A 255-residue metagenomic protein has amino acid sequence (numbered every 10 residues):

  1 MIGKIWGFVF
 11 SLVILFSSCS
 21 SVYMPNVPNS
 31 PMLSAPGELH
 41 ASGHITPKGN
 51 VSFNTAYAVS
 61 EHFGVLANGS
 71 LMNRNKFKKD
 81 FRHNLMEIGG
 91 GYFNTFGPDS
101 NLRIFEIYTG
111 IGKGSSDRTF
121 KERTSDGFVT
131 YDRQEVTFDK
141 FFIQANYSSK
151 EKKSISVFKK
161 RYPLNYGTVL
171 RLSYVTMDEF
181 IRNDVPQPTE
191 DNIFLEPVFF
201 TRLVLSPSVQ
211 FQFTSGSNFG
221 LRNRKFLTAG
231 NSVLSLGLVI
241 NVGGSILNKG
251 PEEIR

Functional and structural regions predicted by a protein language model:
M1-C19: Sec-dependent bacterial lipoprotein signal peptides
C19-N75, N241-G243, G250-R255: Short glycine/proline- and aromatic-enriched beta-strand/turn motifs that initiate or cap beta-hairpins
S30-M32, V51-G69, H83-G97, F141-E151 (+2 more regions): Feature captures outer-membrane beta-barrel proteins of Gram-negative bacteria and organelles
P36-E38, S60-H62, P98-I104, R161-P163 (+1 more regions): Strand-connecting loop/turn motifs
H40-T46, A56, G64-S70, G91 (+3 more regions): Transmembrane beta-strands of outer-membrane beta-barrel proteins
A41-T55, M72-H83, D99, D191-I193 (+1 more regions): Solvent-exposed loop/turn segments connecting transmembrane beta-strands in outer-membrane beta-barrel proteins
G69-K152: Outer-membrane beta-barrel translocator/channel fold
S115-R255: Outer-membrane beta-barrel transmembrane domain signature
